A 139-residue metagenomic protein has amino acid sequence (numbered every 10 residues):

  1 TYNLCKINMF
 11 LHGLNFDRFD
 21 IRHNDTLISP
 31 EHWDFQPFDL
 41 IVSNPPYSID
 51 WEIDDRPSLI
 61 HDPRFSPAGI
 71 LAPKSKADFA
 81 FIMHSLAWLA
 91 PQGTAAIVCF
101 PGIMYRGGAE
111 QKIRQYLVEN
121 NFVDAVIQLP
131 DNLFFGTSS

Functional and structural regions predicted by a protein language model:
T1-N121: SAM-dependent methyltransferase catalytic region
F10, L133-F134: Residues embedded in well-ordered secondary-structure elements
F122-N132: Conserved S-adenosyl-L-methionine
F135-S139: Flexible, glycine-/basic-rich loop-and-beta segments that form/coincide with the SAM-dependent methyltransferase
